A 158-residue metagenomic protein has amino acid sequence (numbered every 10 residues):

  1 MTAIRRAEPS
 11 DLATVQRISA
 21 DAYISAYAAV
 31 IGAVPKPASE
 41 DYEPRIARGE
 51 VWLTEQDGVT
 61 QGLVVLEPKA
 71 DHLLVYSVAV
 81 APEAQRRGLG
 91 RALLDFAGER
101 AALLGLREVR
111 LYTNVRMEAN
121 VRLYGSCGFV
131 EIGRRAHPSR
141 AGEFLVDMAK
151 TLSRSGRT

Functional and structural regions predicted by a protein language model:
T2-A3: Extreme N-terminal starter segment of soluble prokaryotic enzymes
R6-E83, R91-F96, R100, L104 (+2 more regions): Acetyl-CoA-dependent GNAT
R87: Flexible nucleotide-binding loop
A101-T113: Conserved GNAT acetyl-CoA-binding A-motif
R110-T113, G125, V130-D147: Conserved catalytic-core motifs of GNAT/GCN5-like acyltransferases
M117: Phosphate/anion-contacting hairpin/loop surfaces
N120-L123: Helix-turn-helix
L145-T158: Terminal substrate-recognition subdomain of acyl/acetyltransferases
